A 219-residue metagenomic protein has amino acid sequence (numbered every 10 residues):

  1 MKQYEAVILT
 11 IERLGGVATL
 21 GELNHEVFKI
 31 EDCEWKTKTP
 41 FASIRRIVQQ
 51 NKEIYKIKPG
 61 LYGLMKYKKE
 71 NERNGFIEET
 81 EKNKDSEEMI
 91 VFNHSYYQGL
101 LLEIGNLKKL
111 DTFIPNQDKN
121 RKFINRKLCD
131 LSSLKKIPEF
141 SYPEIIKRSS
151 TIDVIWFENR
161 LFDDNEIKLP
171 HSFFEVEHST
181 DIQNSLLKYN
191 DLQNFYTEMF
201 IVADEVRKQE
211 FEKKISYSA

Functional and structural regions predicted by a protein language model:
M1-Y4, G21, F28-T80: Charged low-complexity interaction tracts in eukaryotic proteins
Y4-I11: Hydrophobic residues on short alpha-helical segments
E12-E22: Short capping segments at the starts of secondary-structure elements
I44, G75-K122, E144: Nuclease catalytic cores
I90, N106, I114-K168: Active-site metal-binding core of divalent-cation-utilizing nuclease and nuclease-like domains
L100, N184-L192, K214: A short acidic, amphipathic alpha-helical/loop segment
L101, V154-W156, S172-H178: Conserved catalytic cores of phosphodiester-cleaving nucleases, focusing on short active-site segments
R126, K136-I137, E205-A219: Domain-level recognition of nuclease-like catalytic cores that cleave nucleotide substrates
